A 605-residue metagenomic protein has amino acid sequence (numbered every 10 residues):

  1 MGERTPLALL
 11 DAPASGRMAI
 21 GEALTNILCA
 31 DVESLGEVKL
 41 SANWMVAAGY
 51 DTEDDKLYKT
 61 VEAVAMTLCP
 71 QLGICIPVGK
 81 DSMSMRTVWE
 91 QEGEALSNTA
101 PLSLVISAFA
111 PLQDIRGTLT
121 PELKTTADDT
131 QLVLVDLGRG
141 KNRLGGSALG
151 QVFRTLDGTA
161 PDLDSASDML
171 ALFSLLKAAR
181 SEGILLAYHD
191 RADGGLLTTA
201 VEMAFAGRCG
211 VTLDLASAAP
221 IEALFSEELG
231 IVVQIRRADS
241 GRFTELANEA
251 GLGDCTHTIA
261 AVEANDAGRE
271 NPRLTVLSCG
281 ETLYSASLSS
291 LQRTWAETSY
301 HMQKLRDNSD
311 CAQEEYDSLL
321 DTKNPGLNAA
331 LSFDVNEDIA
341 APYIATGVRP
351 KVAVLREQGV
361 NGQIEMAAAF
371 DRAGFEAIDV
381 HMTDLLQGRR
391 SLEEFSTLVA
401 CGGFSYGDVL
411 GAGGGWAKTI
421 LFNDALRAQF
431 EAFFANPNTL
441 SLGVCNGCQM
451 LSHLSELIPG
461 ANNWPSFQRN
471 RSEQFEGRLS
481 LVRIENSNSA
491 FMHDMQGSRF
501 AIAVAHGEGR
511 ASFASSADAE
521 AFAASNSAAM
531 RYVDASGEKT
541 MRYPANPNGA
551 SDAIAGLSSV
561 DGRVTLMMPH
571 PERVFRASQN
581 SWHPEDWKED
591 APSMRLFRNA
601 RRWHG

Functional and structural regions predicted by a protein language model:
E3-L10, A47-D55, V152-S165, A417-L421 (+1 more regions): Glycine-rich tight-turn/loop motif centered on a GG-T
T5-A8, V32, Y58-K59, C75-F225 (+2 more regions): Intein/HINT protein-splicing elements and their conserved insertion hotspots or analogous self-processing inserts
L9-R86: A glycine-rich phosphate/pyrophosphate-binding beta-strand-loop-alpha-helix module
V32, C69, L96-A100, E122-T126 (+14 more regions): Solvent-exposed alpha-helices and their adjacent loops that cap or buttress functional pockets in soluble metabolic
K39, C75, N438-L440, R563: Proline-centered loop/turn at the N-terminus of a beta-strand
V232-R236: Short hydrophobic/aromatic beta-strand micro-patches that form the beta-sheet surface supporting nucleotide- or nucleic
S278-V444, C448-G460, Q468-E476, S551 (+1 more regions): N-terminal beta1-alpha1 cap of cysteine-dependent amidohydrolase-like domains
G388-R390, R427, E431-A432, W464-G605: Amide-donor transfer/coupling interface in amidating biosynthetic enzymes
